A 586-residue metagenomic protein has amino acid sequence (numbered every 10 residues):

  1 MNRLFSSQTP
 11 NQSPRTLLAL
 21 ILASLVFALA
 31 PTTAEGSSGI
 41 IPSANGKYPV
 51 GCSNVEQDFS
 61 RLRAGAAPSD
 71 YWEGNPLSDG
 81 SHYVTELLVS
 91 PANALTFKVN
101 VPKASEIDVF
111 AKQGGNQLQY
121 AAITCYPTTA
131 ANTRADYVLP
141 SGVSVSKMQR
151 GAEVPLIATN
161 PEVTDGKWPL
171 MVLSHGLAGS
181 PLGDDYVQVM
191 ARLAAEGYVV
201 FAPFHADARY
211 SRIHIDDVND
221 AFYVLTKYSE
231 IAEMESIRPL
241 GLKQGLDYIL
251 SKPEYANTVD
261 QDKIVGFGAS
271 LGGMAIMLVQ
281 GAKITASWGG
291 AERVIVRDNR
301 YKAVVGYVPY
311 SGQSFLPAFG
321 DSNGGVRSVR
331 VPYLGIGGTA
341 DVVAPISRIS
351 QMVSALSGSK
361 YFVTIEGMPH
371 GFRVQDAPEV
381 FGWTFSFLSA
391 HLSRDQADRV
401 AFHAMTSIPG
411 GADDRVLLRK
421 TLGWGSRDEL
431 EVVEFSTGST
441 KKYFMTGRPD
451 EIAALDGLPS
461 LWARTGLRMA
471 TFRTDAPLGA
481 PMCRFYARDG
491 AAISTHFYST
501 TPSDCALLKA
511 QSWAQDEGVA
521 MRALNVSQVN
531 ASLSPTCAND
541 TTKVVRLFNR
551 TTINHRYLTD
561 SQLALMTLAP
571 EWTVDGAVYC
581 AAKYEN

Functional and structural regions predicted by a protein language model:
S37, G367, Q375-R427: Alpha/beta-hydrolase-fold serine-hydrolase catalytic core, especially in secreted/extracellular enzymes
S37-D165, V199: Short conserved active-site loop signatures built around small residues
D136-K147, A178-G179, G183-Q188, R192 (+1 more regions): Cap/lid segment of the alpha/beta-hydrolase catalytic domain
N160-W168, L173-I213, S314, V342-V343: Short substrate-entry loop that stabilizes the transition state in hydrolases
E162, A291-I365: The feature captures the conserved acid-bearing segment of alpha/beta-hydrolase catalytic domains
A221-N257, Q261: Alpha/beta-hydrolase active-site loop
G245-G320: Primarily recognizes the serine-hydrolase "nucleophile elbow" in alpha/beta-hydrolase and SGNH/GDSL folds
R427-N586: Extracellular glycan-binding segments that recognize GlcNAc-based cell-wall polysaccharides
